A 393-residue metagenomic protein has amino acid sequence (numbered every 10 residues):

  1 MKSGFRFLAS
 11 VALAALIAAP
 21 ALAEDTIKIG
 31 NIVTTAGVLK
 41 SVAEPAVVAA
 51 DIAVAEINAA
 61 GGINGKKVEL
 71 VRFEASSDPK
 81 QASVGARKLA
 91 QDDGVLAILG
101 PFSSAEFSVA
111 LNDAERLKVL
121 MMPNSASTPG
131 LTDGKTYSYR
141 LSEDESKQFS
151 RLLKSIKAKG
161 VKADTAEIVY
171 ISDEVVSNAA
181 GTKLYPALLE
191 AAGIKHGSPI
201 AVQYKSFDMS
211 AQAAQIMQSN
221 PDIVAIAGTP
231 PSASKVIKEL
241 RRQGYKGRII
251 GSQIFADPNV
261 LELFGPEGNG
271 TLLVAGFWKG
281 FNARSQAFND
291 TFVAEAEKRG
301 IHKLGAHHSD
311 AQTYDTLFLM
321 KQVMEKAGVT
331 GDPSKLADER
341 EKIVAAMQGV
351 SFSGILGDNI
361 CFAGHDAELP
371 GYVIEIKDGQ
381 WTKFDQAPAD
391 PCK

Functional and structural regions predicted by a protein language model:
K2-L8, A23-K393: Extracytosolic ligand-binding ectodomains
F7-I17: Sec-dependent N-terminal signal peptides
I17-A23: Sec/Tat signal peptide C-region and signal peptidase I cleavage site
